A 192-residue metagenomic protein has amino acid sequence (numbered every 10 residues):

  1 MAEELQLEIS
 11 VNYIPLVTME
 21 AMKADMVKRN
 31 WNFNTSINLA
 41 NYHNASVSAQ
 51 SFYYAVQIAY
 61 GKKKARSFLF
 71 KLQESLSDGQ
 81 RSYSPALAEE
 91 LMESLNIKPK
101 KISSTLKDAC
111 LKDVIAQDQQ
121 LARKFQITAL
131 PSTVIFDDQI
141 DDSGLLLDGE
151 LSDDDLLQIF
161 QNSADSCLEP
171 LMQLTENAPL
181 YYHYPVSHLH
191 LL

Functional and structural regions predicted by a protein language model:
M1-E3, G79-L192: C-terminal cap of thioredoxin/glutaredoxin-like
M1-G79: Structural alpha/beta surface segment adjacent to cysteine/selenocysteine redox centers across thiol/disulfide enzymes
